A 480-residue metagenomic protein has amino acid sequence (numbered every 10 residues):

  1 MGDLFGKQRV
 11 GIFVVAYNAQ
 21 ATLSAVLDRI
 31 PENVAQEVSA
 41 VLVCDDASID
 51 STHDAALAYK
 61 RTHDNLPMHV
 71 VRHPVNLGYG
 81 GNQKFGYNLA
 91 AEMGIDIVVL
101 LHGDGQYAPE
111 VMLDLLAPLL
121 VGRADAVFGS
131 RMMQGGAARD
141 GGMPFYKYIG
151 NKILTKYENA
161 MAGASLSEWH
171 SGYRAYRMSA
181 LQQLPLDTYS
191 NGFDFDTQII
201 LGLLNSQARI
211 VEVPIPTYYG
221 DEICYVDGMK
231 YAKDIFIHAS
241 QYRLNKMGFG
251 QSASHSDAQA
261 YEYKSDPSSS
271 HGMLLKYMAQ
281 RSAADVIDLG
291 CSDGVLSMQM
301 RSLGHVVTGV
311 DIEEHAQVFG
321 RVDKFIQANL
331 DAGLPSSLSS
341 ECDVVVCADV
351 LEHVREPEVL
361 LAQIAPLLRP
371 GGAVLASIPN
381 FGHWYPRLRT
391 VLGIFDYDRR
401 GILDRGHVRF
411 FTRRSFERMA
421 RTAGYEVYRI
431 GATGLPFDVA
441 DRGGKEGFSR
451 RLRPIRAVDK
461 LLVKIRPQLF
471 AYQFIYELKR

Functional and structural regions predicted by a protein language model:
M1-K7, G163, D187-S269, L274-K276 (+1 more regions): Hydrophobic helical membrane-anchoring modules
A19-E32: Short, well-formed alpha-helical segments that are part of the catalytic scaffolds of diverse glycosyltransferases
S24, D50-Y59, Q317-V318: Acidic helix N-cap motif at the loop->helix transition within catalytic regions of sugar-transfer enzymes
V38-S48, V71-R72: Short beta-strand/loop segment that forms part of the nucleotide-sugar
D45-D54, G105: A conserved acidic beta->alpha catalytic loop
H73-E92, I97, P109-F193, G220-V226 (+2 more regions): Acceptor/aglycone-binding surface of glycosyltransferases and processive sugar-polymer synthases
K246-S340, V344-V346, E358-L361, G431-L435 (+3 more regions): Conserved N-terminal segment of class I S-adenosyl-L-methionine
S269, V295, R355-L367, A373-R480: S-adenosyl-L-methionine-dependent methyltransferase catalytic module, highlighting the catalytic core
